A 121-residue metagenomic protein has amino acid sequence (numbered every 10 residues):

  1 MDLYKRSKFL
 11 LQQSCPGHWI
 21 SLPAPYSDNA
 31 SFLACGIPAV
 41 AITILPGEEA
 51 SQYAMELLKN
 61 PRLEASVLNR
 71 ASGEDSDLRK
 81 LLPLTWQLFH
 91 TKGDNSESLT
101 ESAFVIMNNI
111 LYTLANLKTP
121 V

Functional and structural regions predicted by a protein language model:
M1-V121: Secretory-pathway/membrane protein signature
